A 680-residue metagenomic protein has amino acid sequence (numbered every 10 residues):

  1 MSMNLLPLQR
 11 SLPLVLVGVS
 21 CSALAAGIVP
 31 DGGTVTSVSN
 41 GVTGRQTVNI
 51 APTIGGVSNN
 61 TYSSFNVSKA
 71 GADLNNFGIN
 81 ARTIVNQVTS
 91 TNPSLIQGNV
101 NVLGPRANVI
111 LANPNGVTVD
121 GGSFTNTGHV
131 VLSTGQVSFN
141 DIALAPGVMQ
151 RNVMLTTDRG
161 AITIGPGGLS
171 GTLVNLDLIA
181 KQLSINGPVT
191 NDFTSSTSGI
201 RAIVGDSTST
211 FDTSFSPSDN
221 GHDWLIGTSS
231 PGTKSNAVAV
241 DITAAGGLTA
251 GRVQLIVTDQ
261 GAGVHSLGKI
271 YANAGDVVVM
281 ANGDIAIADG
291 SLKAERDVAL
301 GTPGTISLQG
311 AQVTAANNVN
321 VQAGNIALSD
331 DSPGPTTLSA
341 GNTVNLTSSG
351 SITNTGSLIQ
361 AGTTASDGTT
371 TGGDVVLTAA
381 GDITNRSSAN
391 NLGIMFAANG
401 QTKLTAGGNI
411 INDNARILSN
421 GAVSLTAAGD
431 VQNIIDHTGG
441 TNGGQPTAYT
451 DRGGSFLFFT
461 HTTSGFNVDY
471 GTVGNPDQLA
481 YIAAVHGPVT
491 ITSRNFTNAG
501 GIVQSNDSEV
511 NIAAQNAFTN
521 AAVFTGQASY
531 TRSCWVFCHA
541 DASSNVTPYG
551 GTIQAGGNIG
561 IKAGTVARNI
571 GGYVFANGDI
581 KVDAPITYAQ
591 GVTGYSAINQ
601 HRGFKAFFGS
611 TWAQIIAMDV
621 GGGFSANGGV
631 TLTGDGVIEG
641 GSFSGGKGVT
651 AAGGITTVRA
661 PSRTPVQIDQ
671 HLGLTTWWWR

Functional and structural regions predicted by a protein language model:
S2-L6, V15, S20-N273, M280: Solvent-exposed adhesion/ligand-recognition segments of exported proteins
R159-G160, I164, N220-G221, N282-R680: Binding/recognition "hotspot" determinant
